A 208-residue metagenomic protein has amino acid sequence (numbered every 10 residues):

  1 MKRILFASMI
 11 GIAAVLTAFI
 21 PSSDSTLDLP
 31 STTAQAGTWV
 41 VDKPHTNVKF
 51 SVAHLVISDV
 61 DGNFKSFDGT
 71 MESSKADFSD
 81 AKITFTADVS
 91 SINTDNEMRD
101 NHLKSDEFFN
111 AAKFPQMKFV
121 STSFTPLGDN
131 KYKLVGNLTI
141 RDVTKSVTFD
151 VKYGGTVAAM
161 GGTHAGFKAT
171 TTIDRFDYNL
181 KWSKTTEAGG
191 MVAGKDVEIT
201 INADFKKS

Functional and structural regions predicted by a protein language model:
M1-I4: Positively charged n-region of N-terminal signal peptides that target proteins for export
A7-T17: Bacterial N-terminal signal peptides
F19-S208: Low-complexity, acidic/polar, glycine-enriched regions of mature
